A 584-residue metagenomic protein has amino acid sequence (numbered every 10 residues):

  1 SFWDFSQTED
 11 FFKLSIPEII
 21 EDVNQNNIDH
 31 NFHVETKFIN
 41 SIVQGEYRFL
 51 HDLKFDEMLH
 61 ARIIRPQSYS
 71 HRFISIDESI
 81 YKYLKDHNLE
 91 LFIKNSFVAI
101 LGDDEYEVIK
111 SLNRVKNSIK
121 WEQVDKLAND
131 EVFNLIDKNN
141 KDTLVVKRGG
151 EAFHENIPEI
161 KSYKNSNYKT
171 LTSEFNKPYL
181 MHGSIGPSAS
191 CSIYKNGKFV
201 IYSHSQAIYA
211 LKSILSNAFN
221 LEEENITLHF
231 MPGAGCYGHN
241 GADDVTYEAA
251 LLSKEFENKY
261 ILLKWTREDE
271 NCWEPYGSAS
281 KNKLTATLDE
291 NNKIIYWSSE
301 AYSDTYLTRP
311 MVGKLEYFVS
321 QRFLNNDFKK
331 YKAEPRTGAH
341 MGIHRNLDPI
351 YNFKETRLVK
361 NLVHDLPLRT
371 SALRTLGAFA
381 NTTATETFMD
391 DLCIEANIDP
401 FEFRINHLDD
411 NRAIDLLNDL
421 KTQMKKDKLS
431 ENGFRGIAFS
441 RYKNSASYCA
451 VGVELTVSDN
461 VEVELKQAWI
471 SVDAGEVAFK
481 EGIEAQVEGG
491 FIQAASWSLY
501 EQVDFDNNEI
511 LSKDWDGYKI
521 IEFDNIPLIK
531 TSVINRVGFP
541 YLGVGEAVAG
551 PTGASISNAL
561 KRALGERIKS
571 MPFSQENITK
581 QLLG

Functional and structural regions predicted by a protein language model:
S1-G584: Cofactor-binding beta-sheet edge motifs in enzyme active sites
